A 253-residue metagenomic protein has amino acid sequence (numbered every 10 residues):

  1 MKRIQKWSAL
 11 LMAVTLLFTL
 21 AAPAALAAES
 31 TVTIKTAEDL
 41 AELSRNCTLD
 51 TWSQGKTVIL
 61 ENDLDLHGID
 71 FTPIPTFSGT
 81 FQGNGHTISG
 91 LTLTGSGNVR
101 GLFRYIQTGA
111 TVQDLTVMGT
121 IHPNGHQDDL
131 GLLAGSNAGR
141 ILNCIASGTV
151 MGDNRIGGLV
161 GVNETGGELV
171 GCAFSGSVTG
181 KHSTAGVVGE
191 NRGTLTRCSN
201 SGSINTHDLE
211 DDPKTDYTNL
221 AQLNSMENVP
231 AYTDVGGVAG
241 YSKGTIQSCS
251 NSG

Functional and structural regions predicted by a protein language model:
M1-L11: Bacterial N-terminal signal peptides that target proteins for export
K2, V14, R45-N46: A generic local structural motif
L11-L20: Bacterial N-terminal signal peptides
A25-G253: Surface-exposed repetitive/solenoidal architectures
